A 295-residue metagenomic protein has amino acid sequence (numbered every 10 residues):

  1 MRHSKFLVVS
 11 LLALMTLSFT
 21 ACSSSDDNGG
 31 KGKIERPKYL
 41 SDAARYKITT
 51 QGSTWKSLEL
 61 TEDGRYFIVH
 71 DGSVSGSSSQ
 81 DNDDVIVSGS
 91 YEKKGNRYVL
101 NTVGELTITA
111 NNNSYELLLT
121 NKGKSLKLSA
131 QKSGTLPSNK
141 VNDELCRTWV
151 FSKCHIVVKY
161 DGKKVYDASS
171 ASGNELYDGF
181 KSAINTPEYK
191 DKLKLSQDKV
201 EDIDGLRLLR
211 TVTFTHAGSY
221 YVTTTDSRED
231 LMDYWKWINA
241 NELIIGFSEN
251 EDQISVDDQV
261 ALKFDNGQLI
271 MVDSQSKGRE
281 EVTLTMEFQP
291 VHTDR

Functional and structural regions predicted by a protein language model:
M1-V9: Bacterial N-terminal signal peptides that target proteins for export
S10-M15: Outer/extracellular conduits and scaffolds centered on Gram-negative outer-membrane beta-barrels
L17-A21: C-terminal motif of bacterial Sec signal peptides marking the signal peptidase cleavage site
S25-I86, K94-Y234, I238-R295: Lipid interaction determinants
Y91: Short, solvent-exposed charged binding patches
